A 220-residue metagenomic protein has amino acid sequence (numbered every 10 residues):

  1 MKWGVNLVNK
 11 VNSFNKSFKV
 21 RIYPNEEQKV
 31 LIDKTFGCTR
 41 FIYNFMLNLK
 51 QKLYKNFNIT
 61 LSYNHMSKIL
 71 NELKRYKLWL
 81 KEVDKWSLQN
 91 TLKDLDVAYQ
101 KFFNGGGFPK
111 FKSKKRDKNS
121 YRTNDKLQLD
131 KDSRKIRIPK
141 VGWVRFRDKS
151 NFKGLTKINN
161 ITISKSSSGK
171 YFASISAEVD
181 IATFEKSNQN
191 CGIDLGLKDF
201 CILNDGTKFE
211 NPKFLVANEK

Functional and structural regions predicted by a protein language model:
M1-K220: Nucleic-acid substrate recognition interfaces
